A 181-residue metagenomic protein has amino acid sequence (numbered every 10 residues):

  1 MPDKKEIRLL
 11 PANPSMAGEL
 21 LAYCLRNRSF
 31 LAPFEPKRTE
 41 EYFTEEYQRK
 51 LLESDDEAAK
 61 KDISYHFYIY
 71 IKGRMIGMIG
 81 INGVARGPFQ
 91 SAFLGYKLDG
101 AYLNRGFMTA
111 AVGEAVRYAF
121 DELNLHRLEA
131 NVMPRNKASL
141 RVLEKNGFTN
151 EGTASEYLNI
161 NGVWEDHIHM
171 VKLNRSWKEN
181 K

Functional and structural regions predicted by a protein language model:
M1-E19, Y23-P33, H66-K181: Acyl-donor (CoA/ACP) binding surface of acyl/acetyltransferases
A12, Y23, E40-Y47, K61: Generic, well-ordered alpha-helical segments
A32-E53: Conserved GNAT-fold acetyl-CoA-binding loop/helix
E40-E41, E53-F67: A short helix-loop-beta-strand connector motif used in the catalytic cores of GNAT acetyltransferases and, in some
